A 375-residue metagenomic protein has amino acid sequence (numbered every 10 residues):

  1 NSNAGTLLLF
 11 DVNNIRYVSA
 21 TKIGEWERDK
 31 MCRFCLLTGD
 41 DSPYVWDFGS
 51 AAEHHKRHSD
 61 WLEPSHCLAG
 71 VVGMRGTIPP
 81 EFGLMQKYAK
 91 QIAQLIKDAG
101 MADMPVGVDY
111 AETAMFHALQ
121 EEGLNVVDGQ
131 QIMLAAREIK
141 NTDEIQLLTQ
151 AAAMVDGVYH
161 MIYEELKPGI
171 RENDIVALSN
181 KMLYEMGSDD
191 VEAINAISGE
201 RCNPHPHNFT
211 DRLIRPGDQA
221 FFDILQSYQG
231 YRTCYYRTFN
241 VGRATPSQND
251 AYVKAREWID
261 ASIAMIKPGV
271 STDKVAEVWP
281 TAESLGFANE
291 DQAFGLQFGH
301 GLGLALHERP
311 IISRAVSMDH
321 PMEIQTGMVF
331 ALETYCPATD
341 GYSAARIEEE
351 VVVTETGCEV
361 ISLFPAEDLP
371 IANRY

Functional and structural regions predicted by a protein language model:
N1-Y375: Active-site neighborhoods and metal-handling regions in enzymes and metal-associated proteins
